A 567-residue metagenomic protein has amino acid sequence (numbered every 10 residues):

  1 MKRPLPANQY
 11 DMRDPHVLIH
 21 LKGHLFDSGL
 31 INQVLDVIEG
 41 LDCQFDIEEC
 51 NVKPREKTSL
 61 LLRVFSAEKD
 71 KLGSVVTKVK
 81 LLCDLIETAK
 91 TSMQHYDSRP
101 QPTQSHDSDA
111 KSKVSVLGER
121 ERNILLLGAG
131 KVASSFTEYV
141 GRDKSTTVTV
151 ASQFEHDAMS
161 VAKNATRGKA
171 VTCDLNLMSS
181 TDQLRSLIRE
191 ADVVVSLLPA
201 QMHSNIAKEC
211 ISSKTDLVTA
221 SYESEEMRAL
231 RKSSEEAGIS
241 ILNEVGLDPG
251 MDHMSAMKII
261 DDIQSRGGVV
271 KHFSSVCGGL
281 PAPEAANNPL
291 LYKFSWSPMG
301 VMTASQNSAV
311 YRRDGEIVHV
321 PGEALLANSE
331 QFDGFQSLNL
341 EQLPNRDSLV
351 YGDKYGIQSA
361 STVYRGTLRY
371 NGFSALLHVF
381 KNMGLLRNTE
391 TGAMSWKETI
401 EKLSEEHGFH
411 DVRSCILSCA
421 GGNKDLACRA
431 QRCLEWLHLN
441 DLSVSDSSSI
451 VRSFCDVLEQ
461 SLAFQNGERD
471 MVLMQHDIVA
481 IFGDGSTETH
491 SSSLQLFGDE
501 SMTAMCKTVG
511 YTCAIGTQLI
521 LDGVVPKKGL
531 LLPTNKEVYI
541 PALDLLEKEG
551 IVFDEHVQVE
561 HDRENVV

Functional and structural regions predicted by a protein language model:
N8-S134, Y139-L184, K528-L545: Metallocofactor- and cofactor-centric catalytic cores in central/energy metabolism, strongly enriched
L35, T137, L184, I206-A207 (+2 more regions): Generic hydrophobic/aromatic pocket-lining and core-packing "Φ" positions
R185-R189, I211: A short, aliphatic-rich alpha-helical micro-motif
I188-L197, L217-T219: N-terminal Rossmann-like NAD(P) cofactor-binding module of classical short-chain dehydrogenase/reductase
P199, K208-M227: ADP-ribose/adenylate-binding Rossmann-like module
A220-N243: Rossmann-fold NAD(P)-binding glycine/threonine-rich loop
D262-V567: C-terminal catalytic/substrate-binding lobe primarily of soluble NAD(P)-dependent oxidoreductases
